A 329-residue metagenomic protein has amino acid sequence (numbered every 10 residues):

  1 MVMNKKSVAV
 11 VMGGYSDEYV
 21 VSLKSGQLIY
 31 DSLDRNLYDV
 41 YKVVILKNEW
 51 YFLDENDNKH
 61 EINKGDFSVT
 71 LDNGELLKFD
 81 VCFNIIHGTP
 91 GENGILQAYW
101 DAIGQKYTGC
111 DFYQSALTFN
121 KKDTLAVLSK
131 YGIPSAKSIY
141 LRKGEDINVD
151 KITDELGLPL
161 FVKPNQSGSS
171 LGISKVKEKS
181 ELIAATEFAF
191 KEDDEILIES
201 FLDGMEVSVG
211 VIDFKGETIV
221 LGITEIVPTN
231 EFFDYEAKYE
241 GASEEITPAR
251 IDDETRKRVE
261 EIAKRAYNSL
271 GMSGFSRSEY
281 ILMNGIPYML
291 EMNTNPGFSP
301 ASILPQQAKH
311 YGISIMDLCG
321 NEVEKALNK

Functional and structural regions predicted by a protein language model:
M1-Y113, L117-F119, D123, R142-D150 (+1 more regions): ATP-binding N-terminal substructure of ATP-dependent carboxylate-amine bond-forming enzymes
V2-M12, S16, K24, L76 (+1 more regions): Active-site nucleotide/adenylate-binding loops and adjacent lid/helix of ATP-dependent enzymes
V40, K106-Y107, S135, L160 (+1 more regions): Hydrophobic beta-strand scaffold residues
E55-E61, A98, F233-E240, T294: Short, flexible, mixed-charge acidic loops at enzyme active sites
K177-E261, L282, I286-Y288: Phosphate-binding site of ATP-dependent enzymes
S200, V209-V211, Y267-P300, A308: Conserved metal-phosphate-binding beta-hairpin within the catalytic cores of diverse ATP-dependent phosphoryl-transfer
E225-S276, I303-K329: Active-site "cap" helix and flanking loop/linker of ATP-utilizing ligase/carboxylase catalytic domains
